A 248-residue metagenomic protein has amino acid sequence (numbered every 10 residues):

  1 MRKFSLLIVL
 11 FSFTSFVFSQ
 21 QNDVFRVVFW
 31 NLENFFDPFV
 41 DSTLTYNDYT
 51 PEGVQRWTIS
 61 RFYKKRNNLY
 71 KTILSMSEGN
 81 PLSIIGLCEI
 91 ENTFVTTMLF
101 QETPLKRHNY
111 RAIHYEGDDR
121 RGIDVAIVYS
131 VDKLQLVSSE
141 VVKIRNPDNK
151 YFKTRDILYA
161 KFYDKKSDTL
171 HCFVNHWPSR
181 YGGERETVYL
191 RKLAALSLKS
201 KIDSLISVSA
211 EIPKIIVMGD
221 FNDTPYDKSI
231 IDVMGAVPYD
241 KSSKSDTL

Functional and structural regions predicted by a protein language model:
M1-N22: Bacterial Sec-dependent N-terminal signal peptides
V17-T103, R107, I113-I123, A195-L196: N-terminal, active-site-proximal structural segment of metallo-dependent hydrolase catalytic domains
R26-N34, V54, S138-E140, T169-S179: Active-site-proximal beta-strand elements of phosphoester/diester hydrolases
W30, C88, N175, G219-D220: Active-site flanking residues adjacent to catalytic metal/cofactor-binding acidic residues
E33, E91, P178, F221-T224: Catalytic metal-binding/acid-base residues of hydrolase active sites
T43-Y46, K165-D168, C172-L190: Active-site His/acidic residue clusters
I90-T169, W177: Structured beta-strand-rich core segments of catalytic domains in phosphoester-bond hydrolases
K192-L248: Metal-dependent phosphoesterases centered on the DNase I-like endonuclease/exonuclease/phosphatase
